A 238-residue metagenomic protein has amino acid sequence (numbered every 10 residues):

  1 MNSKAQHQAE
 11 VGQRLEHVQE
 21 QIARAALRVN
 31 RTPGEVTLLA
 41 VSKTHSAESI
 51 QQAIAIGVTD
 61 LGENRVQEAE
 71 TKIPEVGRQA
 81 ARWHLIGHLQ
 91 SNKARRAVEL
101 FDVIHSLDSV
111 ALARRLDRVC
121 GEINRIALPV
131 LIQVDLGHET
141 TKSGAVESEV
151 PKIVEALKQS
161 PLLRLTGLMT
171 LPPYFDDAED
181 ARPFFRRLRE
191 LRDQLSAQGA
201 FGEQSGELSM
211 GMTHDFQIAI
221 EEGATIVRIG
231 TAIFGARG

Functional and structural regions predicted by a protein language model:
M1-H214, I220-E222, F234-A236: Conserved alpha/beta-domain cores
T225-I226: Divalent-metal-activated hydrolytic enzyme cores
